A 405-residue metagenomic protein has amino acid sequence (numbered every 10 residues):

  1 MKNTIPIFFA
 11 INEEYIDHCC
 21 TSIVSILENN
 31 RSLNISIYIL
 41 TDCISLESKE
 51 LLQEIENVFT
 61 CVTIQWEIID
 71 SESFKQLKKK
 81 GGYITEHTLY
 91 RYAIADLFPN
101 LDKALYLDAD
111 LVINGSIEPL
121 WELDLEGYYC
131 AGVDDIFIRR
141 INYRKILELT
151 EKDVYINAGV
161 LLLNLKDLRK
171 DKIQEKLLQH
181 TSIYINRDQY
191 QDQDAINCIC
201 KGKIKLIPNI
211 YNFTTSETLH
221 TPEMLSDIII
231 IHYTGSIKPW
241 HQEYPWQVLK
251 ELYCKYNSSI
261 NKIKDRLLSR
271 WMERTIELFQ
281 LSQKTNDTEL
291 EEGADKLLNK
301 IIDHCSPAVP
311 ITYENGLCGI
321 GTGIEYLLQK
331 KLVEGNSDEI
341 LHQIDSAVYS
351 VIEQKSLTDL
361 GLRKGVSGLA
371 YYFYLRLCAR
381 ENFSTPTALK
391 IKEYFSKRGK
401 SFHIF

Functional and structural regions predicted by a protein language model:
M1-I11, T21, L163-K264: A glycosyltransferase accessory/donor-loop signature
S25-L33: Short, acidic, metal-binding catalytic loop of nucleotide-sugar glycosyltransferases
I55-L97: Active-site-proximal specificity loops/subdomain of glycosyltransferases
A104: Short aromatic/hydrophobic "clamp" motif used to bind/position activated sugar donors
L111-I146: Conserved donor-nucleotide/metal-binding helix-loop-beta segment in metal-dependent transferases, i.e., the alpha-helix
S226, K262-E314: Internal amphipathic alpha-helical repeat/solenoid segments
R274-D287, G321-V333, L369-N382, F405: Well-ordered alpha-helical scaffold segments within catalytic/enzyme domains
E339-K364: Asp-box/WD-like beta-propeller blade repeats and closely related beta-sheet repeat scaffolds
